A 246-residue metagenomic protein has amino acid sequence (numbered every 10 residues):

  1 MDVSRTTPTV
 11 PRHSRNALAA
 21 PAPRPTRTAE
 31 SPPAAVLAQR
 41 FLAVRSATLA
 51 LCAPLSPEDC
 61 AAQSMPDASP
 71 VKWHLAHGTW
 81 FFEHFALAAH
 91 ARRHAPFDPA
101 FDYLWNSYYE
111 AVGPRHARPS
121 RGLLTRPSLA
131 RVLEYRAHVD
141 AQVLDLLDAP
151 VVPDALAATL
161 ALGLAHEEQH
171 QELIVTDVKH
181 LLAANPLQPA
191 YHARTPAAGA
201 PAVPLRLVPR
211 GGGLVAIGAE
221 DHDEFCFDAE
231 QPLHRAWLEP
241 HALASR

Functional and structural regions predicted by a protein language model:
D2, P8-C60: N-terminal regions that are enriched for targeting/export leaders and immediately downstream pro/stem segments
V3-R5, R12, F97-D98, L104: Contiguous N-terminal and early-domain "leader" segments and peripheral loops that mark the onset or edge of a domain
V36-R40, A47-C52, D59, S69-W73 (+3 more regions): Extended beta-strand/loop cores of jelly-roll/beta-sandwich
